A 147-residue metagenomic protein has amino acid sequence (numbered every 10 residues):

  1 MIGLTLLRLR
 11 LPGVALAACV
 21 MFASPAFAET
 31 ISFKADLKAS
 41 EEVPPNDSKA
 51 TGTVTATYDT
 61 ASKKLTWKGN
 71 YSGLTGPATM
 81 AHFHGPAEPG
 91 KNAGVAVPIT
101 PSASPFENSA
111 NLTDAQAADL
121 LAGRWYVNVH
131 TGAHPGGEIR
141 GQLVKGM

Functional and structural regions predicted by a protein language model:
I2-A15: Bacterial N-terminal signal peptides that target proteins for export
I2-L4, S24-A81, G85-M147: Metal-centered catalytic cores of metalloenzymes
A15-L16, A26: Cleavable N-terminal signal peptides
